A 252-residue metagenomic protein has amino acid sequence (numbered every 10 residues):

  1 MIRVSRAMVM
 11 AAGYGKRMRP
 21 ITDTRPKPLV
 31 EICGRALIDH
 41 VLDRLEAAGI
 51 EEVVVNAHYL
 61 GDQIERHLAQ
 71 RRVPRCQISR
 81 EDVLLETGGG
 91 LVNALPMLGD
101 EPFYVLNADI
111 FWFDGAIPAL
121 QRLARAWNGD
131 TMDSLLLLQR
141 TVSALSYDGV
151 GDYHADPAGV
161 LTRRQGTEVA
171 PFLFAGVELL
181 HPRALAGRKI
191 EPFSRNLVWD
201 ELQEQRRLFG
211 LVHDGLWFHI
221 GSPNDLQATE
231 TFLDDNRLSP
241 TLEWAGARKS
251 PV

Functional and structural regions predicted by a protein language model:
M1-E31, A47-A48: Glycine-rich N-terminal loop/short-helix segment of MobA-like nucleotidyltransferase
M1-V9, R35-N107, F111-F113, P118 (+4 more regions): Conserved N-terminal catalytic core of the sugar/cofactor nucleotidyltransferase
M18, I64-L68, T229: Hydrophobic packing residues within well-ordered alpha-helices of enzyme cores
Y59, L135-D152: Short beta-strand-to-loop element that shapes/binds the nucleotide-sugar donor at the catalytic cleft/hinge
Q70-V73, L95-M97, R122-L123, G151-D156 (+1 more regions): Short, hinge-like loop/turn segments at secondary-structure boundaries
Y104, F111, A116-G129, V142-L145 (+1 more regions): Catalytic-core segments of class I nucleotidyltransferases/pyrophosphorylases that form NMP-activated intermediates
